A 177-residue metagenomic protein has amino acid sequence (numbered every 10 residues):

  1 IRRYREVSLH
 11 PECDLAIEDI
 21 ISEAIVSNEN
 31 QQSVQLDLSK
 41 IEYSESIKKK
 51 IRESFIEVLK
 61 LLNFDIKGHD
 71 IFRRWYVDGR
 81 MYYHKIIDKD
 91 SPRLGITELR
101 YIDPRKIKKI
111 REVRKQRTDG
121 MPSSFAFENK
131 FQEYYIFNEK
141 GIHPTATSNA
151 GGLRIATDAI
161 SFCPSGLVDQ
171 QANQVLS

Functional and structural regions predicted by a protein language model:
I1-E18, L62-S177: Structured, contiguous alpha/beta core segments that scaffold functional sites
I1-I66: Extended assembly-interface regions of large multimeric machines
